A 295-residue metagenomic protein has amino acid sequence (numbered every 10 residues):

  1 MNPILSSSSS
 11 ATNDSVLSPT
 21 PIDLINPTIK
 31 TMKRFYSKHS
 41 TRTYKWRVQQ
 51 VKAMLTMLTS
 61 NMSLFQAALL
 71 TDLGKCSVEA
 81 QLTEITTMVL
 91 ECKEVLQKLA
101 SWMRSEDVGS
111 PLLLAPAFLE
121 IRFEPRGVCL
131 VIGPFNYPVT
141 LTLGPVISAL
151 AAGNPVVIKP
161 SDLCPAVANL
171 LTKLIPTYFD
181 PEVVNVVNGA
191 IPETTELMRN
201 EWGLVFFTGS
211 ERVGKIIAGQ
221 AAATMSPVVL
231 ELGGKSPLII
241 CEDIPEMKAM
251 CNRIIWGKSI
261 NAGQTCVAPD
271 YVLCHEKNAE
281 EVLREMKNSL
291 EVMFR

Functional and structural regions predicted by a protein language model:
M1-E120: N-terminal Rossmann-like NAD(P)+-binding subdomain of aldehyde/semialdehyde dehydrogenases
N2, S37-T56, P192-I217, V267-R295: Aldehyde/semialdehyde dehydrogenase
V16-P19, R212-R295: ALDH superfamily catalytic-core signature
V108-P116, V186-G189, R253-I254: Short gly/ser/thr-rich secondary-structure transition/capping motifs
S110-Y178, E182, M225: Conserved small-residue-rich beta-alpha loop and adjacent elements that most often cradle the phosphate/pyrophosphate
N154, K159-S161, N188, T208-G209 (+1 more regions): Short beta->alpha connector loops at strand-helix junctions that form conserved, small/polar/Pro-enriched
N169-P176, I191-L204, R212-A223, I239-P245: Active-site pre-lysine segment of PLP-dependent enzymes
N185, T208, E231-G233: Short beta-strand segments
